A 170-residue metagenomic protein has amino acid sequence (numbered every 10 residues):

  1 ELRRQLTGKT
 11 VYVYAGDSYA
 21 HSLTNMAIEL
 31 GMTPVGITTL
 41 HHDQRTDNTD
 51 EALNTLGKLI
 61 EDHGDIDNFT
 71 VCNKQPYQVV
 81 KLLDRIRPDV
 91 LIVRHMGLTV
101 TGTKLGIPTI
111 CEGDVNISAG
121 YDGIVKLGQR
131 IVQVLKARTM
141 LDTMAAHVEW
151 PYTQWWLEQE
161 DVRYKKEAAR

Functional and structural regions predicted by a protein language model:
E1-R170: An N-terminal assembly and electron-transfer interface module characteristic of large anaerobic redox and radical
